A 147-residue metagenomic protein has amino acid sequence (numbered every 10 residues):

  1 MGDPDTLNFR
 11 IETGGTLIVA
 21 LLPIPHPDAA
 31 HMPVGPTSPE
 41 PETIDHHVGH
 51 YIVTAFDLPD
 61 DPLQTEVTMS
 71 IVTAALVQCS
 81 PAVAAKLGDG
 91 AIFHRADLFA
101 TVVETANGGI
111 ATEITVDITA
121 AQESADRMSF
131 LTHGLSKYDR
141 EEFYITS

Functional and structural regions predicted by a protein language model:
M1-E42: N-terminal low-complexity, intrinsically disordered segments
P4, L17, Y51, G90-I92 (+1 more regions): Compositionally biased, intrinsically disordered low-complexity regions
F9-I11, L17-P23, H50-I52, A82-A85 (+3 more regions): Generic preference for hydrophobic/aromatic residues in regular secondary structure cores
G14, I24-P27, F56-P59, G90 (+1 more regions): Generic structural motif
I24, P33-V34, E66, L98-T101 (+1 more regions): Surface-exposed beta-strand edges and their flanking turn/coil or helix-capping segments
T43-P59, T132-I145: Glycine-rich, often proline-containing surface loops adjacent to acidic residues and nearby aromatics that form
Q64-E104: Contiguous hydrophobic, core-forming segments of folded domains
G88-S147: Aromatic/basic-lined ligand-recognition segments that form π-stacking hydrophobic pockets flanked by Lys/Arg to engage
